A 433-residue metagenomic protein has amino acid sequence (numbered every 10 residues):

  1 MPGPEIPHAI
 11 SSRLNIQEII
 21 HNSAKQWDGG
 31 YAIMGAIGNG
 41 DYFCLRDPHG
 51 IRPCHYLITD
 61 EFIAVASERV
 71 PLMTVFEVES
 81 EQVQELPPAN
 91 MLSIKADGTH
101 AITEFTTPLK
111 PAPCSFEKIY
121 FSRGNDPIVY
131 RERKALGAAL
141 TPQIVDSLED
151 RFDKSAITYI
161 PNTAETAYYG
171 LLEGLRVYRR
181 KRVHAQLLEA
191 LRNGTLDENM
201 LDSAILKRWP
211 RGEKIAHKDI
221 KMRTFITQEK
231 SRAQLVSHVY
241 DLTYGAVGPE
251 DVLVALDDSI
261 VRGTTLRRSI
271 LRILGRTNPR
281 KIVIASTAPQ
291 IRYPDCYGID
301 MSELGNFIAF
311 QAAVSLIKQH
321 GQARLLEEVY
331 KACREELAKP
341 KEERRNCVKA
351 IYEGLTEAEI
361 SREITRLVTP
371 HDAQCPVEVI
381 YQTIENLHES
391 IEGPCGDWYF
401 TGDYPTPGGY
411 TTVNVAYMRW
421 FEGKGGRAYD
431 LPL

Functional and structural regions predicted by a protein language model:
M1-P87, S93-A156, I160-P161: Conserved short alpha-helical segments that host acidic/polar catalytic motifs at enzyme active sites
S23-A24, N39-D41, R46, P53 (+10 more regions): PRPP-dependent phosphoribosyltransferase catalytic core
Q26, R133-D153, T166, L171-G174 (+1 more regions): Phosphate/ATP-binding catalytic cores across multiple sugar-kinase/actin-like superfamilies, primarily ASKHA
A36, L45-R46, L57, A66-E68 (+10 more regions): Generic beta-strand/beta-sheet core signal
F62-E68, L109-P111, T227-V239, L304-N306: Flexible glycine/proline-rich, aromatic-decorated loop/lid segments
S115-R123, D150-D153, G248-E250, I291-Y293 (+1 more regions): Short acidic (Asp/Glu) and glycine-rich catalytic loops that position anionic groups and cofactors
S155, T163-I215: Carboxylate/His-rich catalytic cores and anion/metal-binding grooves
I157, A164-L171, G212, H238-V239 (+2 more regions): Extended, hydrophobic alpha-helical segments in both membrane/secreted and soluble proteins
